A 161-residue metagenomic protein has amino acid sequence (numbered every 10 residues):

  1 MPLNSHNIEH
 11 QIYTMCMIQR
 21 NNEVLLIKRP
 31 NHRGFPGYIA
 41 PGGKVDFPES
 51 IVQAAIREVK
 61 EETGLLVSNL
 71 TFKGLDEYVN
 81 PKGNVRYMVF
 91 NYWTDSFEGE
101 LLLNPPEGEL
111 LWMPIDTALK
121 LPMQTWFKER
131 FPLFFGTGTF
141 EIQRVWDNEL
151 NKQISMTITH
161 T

Functional and structural regions predicted by a protein language model:
M1-L25: Conserved N-terminal beta-strand and adjoining loop/helix that marks the start of the Nudix/MutT-like hydrolase domain
Q11, Q19, A40, V67 (+1 more regions): Short connector loops at helix/strand junctions that flank enzyme active sites, especially segments positioning acidic
I12-T14, N22, M88-F90, G108 (+1 more regions): Change "...and in nucleic-acid phosphodiester-cleaving endonucleases..." to "...and in nucleic-acid processing enzymes
Q19-V24, H32-R33, Y78, T94-E100 (+1 more regions): Short, charged/polar surface micro-motifs in flexible loops or helix N-caps
E23-K60, E149-T161: Conserved Nudix-box catalytic region and its N-terminal flanking loop in Nudix hydrolases and closely related
V45-S68, Y78-L133, T157-T161: Unchanged
F134-S155: Short, active-site-adjacent segments that bind or coordinate small-molecule cofactors and metal centers
